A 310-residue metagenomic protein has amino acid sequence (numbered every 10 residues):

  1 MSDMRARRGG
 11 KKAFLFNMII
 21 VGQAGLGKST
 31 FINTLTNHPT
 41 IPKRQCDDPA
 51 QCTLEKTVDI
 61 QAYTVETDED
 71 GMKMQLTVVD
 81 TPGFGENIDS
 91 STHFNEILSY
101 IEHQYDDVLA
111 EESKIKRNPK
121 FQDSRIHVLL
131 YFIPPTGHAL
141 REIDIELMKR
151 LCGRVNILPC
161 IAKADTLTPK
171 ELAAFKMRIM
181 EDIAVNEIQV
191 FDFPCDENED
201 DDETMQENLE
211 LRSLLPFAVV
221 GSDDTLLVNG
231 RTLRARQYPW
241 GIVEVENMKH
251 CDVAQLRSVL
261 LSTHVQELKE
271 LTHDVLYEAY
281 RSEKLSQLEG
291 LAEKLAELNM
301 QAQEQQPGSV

Functional and structural regions predicted by a protein language model:
M1-Q104, N247, R257-L261: Conserved G1/Walker A P-loop phosphate-binding module
D3, A13-I19, C46-D47, T77-N87 (+4 more regions): Short interface patches used for recognition in eukaryotic signaling and trafficking proteins
R8-G9, N118-K120, M148: Short, flexible, glycine/charge-rich loop motifs used to bind or transfer phosphoryl groups or to couple energy/partner
K12-N17, G22, K28-F31, L54-Y63 (+9 more regions): Core residues of folded domains in eukaryotic genome-function proteins
G22, G27, I32-N37, F94-E102 (+8 more regions): Amphipathic alpha-helical interaction motifs in eukaryotic regulatory proteins
P42-Q45, D106-S113, V190-F193: Active-site phosphate-binding and catalytic loops of NTP-dependent enzymes
F84-S90, L98-E142, I157-P159, A164-K170 (+2 more regions): Conserved Switch II/interswitch segment of TRAFAC-class P-loop GTPases
R125, E142-I143, G153-A302, Q306-V310: Conserved GTP-binding G-domain of TRAFAC-class P-loop NTPases and closely related GTPase folds
